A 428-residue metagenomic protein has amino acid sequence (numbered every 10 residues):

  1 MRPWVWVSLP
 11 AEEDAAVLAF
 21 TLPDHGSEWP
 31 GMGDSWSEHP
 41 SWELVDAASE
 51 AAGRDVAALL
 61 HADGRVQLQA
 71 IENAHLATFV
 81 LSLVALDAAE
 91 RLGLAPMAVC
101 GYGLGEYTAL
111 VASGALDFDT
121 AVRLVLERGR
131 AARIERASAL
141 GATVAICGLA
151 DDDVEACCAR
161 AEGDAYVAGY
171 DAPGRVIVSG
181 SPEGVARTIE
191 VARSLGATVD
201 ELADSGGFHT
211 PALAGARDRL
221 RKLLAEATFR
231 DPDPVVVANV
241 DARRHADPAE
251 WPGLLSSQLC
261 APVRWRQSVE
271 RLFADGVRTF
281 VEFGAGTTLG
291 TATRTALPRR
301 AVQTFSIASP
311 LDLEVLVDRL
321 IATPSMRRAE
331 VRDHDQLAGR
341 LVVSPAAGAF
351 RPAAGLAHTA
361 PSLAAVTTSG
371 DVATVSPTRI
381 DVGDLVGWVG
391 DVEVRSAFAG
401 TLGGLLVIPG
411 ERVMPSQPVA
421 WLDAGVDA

Functional and structural regions predicted by a protein language model:
R2-V154, T279-P298, V302-P310: FabD-like malonyl-/acyl-CoA
H25-G26, E50-R54, S113-C260: Alpha/beta catalytic cores of group-transfer enzymes, especially the acyltransferase/condensing modules of polyketide
Y166, A349, T401-G403: Residues located in well-ordered beta-strands
G169, P352, G387-D391, G404 (+1 more regions): A residue-level detector for short acidic-glycine micro-motifs
V302-P324: Short, flexible loop segments at boundaries between secondary-structure elements
R328-A399: Acidic, low-complexity mobile loops and tails
G400, G404-V426: PDZ-domain C-terminal substructure recognizer with occasional recognition of PDZ-binding tails
